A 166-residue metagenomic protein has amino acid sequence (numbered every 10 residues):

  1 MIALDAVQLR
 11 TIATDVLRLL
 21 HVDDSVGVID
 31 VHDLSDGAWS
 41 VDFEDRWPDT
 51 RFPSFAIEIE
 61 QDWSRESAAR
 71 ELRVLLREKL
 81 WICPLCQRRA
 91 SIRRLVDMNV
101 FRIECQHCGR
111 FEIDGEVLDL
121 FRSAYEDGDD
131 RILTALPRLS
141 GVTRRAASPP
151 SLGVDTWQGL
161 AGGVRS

Functional and structural regions predicted by a protein language model:
M1-V28, K79-L80: Negatively charged, low-complexity tracts enriched in Asp/Glu with abundant Ser/Thr
D45-R77: Detector for the mature cores of small, proteolytically processed and post-translationally modified peptide effectors
R77-L80, D97-V100: Flanking scaffold residues of small Cys/His-coordinated metal-binding clusters
P84-Q87, H107: Short, cysteine/histidine-rich loop/knuckle motifs that typically chelate Zn2+
I92-D97, G115-V117: Short Cys/His-rich "knuckle" micro-motifs
M98-F111: Cysteine-rich micro-motifs
G109-E126: Short metal-binding segments enriched for Cys and/or His
T134-S166: Long, contiguous alpha-helical scaffold regions
